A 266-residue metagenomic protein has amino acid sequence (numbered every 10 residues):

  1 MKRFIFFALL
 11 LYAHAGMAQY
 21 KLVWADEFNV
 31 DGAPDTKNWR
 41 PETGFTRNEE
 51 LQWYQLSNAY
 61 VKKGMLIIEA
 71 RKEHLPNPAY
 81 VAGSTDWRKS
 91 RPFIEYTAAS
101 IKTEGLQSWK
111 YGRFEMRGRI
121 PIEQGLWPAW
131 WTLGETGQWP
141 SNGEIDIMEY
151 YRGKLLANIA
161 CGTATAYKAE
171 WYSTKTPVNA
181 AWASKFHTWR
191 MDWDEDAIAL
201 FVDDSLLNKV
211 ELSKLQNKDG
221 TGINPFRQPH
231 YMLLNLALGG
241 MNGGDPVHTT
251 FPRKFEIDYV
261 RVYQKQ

Functional and structural regions predicted by a protein language model:
M1-F4: Positively charged n-region of N-terminal signal peptides that target proteins for export
F7-A8: Sec-dependent N-terminal signal peptides
A13-A15: N-terminal signal peptide c-region/cleavage motif recognized by signal peptidases
Q19-Q266: GH16 jelly-roll
